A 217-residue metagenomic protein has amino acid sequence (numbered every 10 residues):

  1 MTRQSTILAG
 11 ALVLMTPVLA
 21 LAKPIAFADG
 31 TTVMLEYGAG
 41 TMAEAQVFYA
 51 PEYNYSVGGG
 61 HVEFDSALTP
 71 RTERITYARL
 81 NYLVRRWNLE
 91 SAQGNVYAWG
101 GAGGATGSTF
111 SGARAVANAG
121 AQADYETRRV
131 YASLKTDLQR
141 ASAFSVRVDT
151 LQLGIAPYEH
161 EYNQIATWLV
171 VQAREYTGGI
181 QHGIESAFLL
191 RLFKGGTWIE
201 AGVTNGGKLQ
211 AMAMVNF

Functional and structural regions predicted by a protein language model:
M1, M15, M34, M42 (+1 more regions): Detector for methionine-enriched segments
M1-A26: Cleavable N-terminal export/targeting peptides
L21-A187, T197, T204-N205: Outer-membrane pore/translocation modules
S186-F217: Alpha-helical oligomerization segments
